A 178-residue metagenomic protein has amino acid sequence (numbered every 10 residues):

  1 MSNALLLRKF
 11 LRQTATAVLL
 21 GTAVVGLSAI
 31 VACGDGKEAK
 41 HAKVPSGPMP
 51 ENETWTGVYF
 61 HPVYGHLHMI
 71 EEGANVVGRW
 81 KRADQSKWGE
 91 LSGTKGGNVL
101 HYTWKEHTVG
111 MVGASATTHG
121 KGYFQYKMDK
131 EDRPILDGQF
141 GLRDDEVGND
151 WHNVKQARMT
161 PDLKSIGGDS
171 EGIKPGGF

Functional and structural regions predicted by a protein language model:
N3-L20: Bacterial N-terminal signal peptides that target proteins for export
A29-A32: C-terminal motif of bacterial Sec signal peptides marking the signal peptidase cleavage site
G34-G36: Bacterial signal peptide processing site
A42-D132, F140-F178: Central antiparallel beta-sheet cores of small beta-barrel/beta-sandwich binding domains
